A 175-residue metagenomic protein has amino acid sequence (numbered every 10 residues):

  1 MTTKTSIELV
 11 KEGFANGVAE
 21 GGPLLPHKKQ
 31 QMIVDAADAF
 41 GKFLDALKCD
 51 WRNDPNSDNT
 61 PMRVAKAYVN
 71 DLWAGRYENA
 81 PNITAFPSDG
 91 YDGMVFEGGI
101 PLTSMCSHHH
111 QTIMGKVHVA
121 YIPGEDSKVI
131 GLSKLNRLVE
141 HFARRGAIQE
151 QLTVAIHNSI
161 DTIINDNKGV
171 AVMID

Functional and structural regions predicted by a protein language model:
M1-D175: A domain-level signal for the structural core that forms small-molecule/cofactor-binding pockets and catalytic centers
